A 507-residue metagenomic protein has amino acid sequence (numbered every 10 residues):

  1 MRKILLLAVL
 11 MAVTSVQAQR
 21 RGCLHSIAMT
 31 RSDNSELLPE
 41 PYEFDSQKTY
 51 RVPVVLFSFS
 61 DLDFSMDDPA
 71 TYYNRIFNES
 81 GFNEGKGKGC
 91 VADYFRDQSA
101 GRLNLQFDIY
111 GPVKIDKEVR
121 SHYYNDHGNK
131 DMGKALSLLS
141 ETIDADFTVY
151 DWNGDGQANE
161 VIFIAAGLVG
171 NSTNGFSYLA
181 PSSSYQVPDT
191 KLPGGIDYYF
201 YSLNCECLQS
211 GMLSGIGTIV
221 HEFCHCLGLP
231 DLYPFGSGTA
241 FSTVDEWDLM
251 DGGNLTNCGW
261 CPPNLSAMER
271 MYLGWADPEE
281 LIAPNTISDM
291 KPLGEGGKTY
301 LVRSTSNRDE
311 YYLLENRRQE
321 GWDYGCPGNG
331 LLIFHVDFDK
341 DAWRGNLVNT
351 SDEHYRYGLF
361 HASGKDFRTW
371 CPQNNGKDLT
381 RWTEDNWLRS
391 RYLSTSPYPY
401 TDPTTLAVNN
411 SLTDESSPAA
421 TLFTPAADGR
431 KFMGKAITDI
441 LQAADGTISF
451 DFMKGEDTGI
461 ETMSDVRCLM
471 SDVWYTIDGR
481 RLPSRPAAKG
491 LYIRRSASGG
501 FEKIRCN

Functional and structural regions predicted by a protein language model:
M1-I4: Positively charged n-region of N-terminal signal peptides that target proteins for export
L6-Q17: Hydrophobic h-region of N-terminal signal peptides that target proteins for export in Gram-negative bacteria
A18, L491-N507: C-terminal tail/sorting-segment detector
Q19-G81: N-terminal module-boundary/linker segments of secreted carbohydrate-active enzymes
P41-F44, K86-I196: Active-site-proximal segments of metallohydrolase catalytic domains
A92-Y94, E160-I162, A166-G330, F334-D339: Extracellular hydrolytic enzyme modules, especially secreted metalloproteases of the metzincin/thermolysin-like class
G294-E456: Extracellular low-complexity, Gly/Ser/Thr-rich intrinsically disordered linkers and protease-sensitive activation/hinge
M453-D478: Residue-level detector of functionally pivotal "anchor" positions at catalytic/ligand-binding pockets or at interdomain
